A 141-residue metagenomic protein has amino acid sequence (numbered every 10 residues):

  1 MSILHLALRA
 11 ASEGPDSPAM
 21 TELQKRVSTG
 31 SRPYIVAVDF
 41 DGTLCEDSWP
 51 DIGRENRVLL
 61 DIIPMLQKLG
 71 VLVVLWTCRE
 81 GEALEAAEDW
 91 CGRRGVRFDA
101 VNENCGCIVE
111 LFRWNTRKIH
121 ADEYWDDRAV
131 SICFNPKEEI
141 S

Functional and structural regions predicted by a protein language model:
S2-S141: HAD-like aspartate-dependent phosphatase fold
